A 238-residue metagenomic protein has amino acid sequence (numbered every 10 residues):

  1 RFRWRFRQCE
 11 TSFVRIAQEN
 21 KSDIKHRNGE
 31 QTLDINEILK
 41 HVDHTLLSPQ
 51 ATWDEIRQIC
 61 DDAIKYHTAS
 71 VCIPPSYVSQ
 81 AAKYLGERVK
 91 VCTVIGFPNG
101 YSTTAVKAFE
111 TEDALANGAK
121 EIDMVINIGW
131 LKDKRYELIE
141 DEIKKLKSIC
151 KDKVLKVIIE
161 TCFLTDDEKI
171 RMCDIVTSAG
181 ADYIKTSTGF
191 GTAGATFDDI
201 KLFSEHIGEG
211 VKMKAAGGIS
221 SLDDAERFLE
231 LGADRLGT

Functional and structural regions predicted by a protein language model:
L33-T111, A116, R171, I175: Conserved N-terminal beta1-alpha1 strand-loop-helix module at the mouth
K40-V42, V71-I73, V91-I95, I122-M124 (+4 more regions): Hydrophobic faces of well-ordered beta-strands that scaffold small-molecule active sites in alpha/beta enzyme cores
I73-R88, S102-T104, G129-L146, L164-K169 (+1 more regions): Active-site-adjacent beta->alpha loops and helix N-cap segments on the catalytic face of soluble alpha/beta enzymes
V94-A105, I159-L164, G194, K212-L222: Glycine-rich beta-to-alpha transition loops that act as phosphate-gripper elements at the mouths of alpha/beta enzyme
T103-E110, E168-D174, I219-A233: Catalytic cores of alpha/beta
F109-E110, A116-E160: Hydrophobic, well-structured mid-protein blocks that either form specific transmembrane helices
N117-W130, Y183-A193, I219, L229-T238: Glycine-rich phosphate-binding active-site loops on the catalytic face of alpha/beta enzymes
